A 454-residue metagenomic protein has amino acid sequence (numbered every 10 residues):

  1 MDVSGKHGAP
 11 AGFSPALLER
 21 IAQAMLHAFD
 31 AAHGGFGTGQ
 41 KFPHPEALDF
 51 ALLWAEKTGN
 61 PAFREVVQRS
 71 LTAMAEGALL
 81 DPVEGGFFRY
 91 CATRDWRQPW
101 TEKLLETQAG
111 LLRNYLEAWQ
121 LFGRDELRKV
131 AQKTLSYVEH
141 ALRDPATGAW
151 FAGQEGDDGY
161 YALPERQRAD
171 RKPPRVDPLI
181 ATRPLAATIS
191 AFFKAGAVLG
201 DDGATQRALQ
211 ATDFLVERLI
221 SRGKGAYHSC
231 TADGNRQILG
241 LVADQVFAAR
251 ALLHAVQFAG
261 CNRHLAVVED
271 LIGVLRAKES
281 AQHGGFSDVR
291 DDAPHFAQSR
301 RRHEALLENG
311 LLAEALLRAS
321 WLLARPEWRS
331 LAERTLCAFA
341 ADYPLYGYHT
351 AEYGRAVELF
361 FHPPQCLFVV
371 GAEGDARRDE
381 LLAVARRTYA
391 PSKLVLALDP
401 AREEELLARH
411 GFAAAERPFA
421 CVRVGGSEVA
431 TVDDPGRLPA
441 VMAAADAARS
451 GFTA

Functional and structural regions predicted by a protein language model:
M1-A454: Glycan-recognition and catalytic cores of secretory/periplasmic carbohydrate-active enzymes
